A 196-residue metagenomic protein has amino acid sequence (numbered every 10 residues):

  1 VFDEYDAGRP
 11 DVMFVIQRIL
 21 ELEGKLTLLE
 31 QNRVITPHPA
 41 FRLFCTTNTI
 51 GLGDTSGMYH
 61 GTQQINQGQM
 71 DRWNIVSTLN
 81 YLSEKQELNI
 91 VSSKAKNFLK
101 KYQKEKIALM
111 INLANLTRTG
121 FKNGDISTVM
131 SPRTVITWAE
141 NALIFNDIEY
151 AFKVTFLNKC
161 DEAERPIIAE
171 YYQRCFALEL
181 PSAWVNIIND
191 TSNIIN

Functional and structural regions predicted by a protein language model:
V1-N196: C-terminal regulatory/interaction module of P-loop NTP-utilizing enzymes
